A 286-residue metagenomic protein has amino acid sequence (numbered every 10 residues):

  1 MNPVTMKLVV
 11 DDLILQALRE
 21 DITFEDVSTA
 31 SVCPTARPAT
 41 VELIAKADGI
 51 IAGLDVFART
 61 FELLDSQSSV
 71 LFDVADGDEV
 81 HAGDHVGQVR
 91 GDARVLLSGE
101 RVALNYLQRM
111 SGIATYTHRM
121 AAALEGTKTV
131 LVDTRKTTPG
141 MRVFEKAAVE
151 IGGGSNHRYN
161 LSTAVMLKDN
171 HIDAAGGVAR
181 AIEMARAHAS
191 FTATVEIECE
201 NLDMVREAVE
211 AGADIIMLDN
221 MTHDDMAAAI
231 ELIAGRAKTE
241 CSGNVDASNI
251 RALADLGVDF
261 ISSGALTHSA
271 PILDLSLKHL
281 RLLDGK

Functional and structural regions predicted by a protein language model:
M1-V4, D284-K286: Basic/polar N-terminal segments that are highly enriched at the extreme N-terminus, encompassing both cleavable
N2-A211, I215, D224-L232, K238-C241 (+3 more regions): Acidic/glycine-rich phosphate/pyrophosphate-binding loops and surrounding catalytic core that coordinate Mg2+
D219, G264: Conserved residues at the C-terminal ends of beta-strands
A265-K286: Short, charged, intrinsically disordered terminal tails
